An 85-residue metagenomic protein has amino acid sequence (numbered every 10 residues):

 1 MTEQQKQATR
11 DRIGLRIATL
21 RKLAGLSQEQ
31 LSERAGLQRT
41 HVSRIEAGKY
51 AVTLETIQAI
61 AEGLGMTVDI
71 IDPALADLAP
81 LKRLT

Functional and structural regions predicted by a protein language model:
M1-L23: A short, Lys/Arg-rich alpha-helix, primarily the initiator
L15-R34, A59, T85: Short basic helix-loop element that most often maps to the first helix and adjoining turn of HTH DNA-binding modules
I17, L31-S32, V42-I45, I71: Conserved hydrophobic/aromatic packing and binding residues within compact polymer-binding modules
Q28-E29, E46, E55: Acidic-residue sensor for enzyme active/binding pockets
G36-A51: Recognition helix of helix-turn-helix/homeodomain-like DNA-binding domains that insert into the DNA major groove
T53-I70: DNA major-groove recognition helix of helix-turn-helix/homeodomain DNA-binding modules
I70-T85: Short, charged recognition helix plus adjacent turn of helix-turn-helix-like nucleic-acid-binding domains
